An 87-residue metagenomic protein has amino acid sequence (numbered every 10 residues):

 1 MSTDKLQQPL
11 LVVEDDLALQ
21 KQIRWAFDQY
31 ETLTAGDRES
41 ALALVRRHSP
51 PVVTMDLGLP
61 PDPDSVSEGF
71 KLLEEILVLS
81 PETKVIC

Functional and structural regions predicted by a protein language model:
S2-K5, L79: Short, flexible hinge/linker loops that cap or flank conserved catalytic cores
D4-Q8, D16-E39: Two-component/phosphorelay signaling modules centered on CheY-like receiver
T34-V52, D56-D62: Acidic, metal-coordinating helix/loop segments flanking the phosphotransfer/catalytic sites of two-component signaling
P63-S67: Glycine/threonine-rich flexible loop motifs
L73-L77, E82-C87: A short, hydrophobic beta-strand element within the central beta-sheet of small alpha/beta folds
